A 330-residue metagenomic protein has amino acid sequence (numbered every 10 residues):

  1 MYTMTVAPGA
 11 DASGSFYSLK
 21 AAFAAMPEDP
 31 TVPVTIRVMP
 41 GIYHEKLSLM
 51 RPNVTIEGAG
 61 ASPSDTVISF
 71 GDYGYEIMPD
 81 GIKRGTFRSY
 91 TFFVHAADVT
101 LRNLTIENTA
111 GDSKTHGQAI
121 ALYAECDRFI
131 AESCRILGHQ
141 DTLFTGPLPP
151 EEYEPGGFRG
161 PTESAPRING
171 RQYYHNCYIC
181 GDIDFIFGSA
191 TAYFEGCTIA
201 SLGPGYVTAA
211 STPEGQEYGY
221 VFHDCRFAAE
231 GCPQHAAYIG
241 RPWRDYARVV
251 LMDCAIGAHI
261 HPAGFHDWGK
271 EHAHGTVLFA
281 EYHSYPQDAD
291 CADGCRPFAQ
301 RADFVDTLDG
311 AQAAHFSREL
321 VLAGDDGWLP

Functional and structural regions predicted by a protein language model:
M1-P330: Sequence-level preference for short, compositionally simple segments enriched in small aliphatic or small polar residues
